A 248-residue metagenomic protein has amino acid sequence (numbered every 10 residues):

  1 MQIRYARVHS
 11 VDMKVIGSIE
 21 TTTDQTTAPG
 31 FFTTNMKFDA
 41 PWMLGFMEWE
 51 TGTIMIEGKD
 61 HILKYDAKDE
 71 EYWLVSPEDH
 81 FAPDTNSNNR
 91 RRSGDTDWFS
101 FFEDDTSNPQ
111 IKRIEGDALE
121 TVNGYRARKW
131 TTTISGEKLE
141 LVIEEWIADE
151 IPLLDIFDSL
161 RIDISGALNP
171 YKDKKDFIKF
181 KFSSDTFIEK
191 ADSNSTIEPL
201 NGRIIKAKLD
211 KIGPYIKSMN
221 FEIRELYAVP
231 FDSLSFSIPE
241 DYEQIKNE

Functional and structural regions predicted by a protein language model:
M1-E248: Extended soluble regions of mature proteins
